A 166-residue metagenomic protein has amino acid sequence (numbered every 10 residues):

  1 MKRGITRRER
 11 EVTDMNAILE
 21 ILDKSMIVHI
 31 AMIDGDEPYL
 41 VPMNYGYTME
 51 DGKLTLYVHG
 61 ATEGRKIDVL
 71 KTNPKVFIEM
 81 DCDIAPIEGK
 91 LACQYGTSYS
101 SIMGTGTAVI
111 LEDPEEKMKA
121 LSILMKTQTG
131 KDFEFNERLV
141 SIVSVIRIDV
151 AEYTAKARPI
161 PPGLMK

Functional and structural regions predicted by a protein language model:
M1-H29: Short, basic/aromatic recognition patches
K2-E9, D83-K166: Charged, gly/pro-rich active-site loop segments
D23, E63, K71-V76, I123-G130: Short, intrinsically disordered, mixed-charge
K24-V28, V41, G52-L54, T72-V76 (+2 more regions): A generic structural signal for short beta-strands and their flanking turns/coil linkers
S25-T62: Short beta-strand segments
A31, N44-G46, E79, T107 (+1 more regions): Residue-level recognition of well-ordered beta-strand positions that form the cores of beta-sheet-rich folds across
M32-D34, G60, M80-C82, V150-E152: Short, structured patches in soluble enzyme cores that scaffold and shape functional sites
R65-E88, Y95: Helix-adjacent hinge/juxtasegments
